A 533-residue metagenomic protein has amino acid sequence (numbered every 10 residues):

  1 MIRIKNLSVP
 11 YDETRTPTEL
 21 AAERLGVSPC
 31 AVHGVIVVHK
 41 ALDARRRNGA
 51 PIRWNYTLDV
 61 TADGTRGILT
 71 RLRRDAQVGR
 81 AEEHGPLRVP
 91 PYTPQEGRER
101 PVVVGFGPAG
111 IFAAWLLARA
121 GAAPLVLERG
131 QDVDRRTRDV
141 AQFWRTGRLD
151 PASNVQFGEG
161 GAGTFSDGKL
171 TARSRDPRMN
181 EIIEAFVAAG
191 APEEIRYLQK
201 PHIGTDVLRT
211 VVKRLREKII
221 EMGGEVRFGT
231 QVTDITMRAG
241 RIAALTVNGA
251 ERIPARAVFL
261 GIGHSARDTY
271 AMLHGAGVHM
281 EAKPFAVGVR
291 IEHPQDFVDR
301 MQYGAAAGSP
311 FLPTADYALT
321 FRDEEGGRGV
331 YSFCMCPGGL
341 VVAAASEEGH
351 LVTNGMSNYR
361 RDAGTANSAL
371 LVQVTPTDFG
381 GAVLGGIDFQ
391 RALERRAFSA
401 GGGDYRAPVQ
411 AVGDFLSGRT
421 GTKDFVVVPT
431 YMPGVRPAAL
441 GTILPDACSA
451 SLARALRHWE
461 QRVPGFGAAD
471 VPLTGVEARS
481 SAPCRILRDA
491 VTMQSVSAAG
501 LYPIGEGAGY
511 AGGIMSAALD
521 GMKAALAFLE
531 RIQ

Functional and structural regions predicted by a protein language model:
M1-I52, L58-A189, E193-Q533: Residues forming the flavin
